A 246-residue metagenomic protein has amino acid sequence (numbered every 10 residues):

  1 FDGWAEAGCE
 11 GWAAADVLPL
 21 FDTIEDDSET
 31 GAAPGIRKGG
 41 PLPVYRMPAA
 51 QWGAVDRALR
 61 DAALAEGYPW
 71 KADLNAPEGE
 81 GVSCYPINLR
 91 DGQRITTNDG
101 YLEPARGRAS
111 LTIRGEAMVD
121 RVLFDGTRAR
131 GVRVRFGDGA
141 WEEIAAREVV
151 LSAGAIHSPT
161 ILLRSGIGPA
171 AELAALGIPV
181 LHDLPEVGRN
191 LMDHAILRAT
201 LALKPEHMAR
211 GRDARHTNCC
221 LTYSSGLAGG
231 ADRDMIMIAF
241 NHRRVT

Functional and structural regions predicted by a protein language model:
D2-G3, T160: Positions in alpha-helical segments
G3-A129, R135, R198-K204, R210-R212: Conserved redox-cofactor binding core of oxidoreductases
L20, V122-L123, G131-R212: Glycine-rich loop(s) and the adjacent beta-strand/alpha-helix scaffold that form part
P41, S110, G131, N218-C220 (+1 more regions): A residue-level signal for beta-strand positions that form part of recognition/binding surfaces within mature
E116-A117, A153-G154, F240-H242: Fold-independent oxyanion-binding glycine-rich loops and adjacent beta-strand/coil segments at enzyme active sites
A195-T246: FAD cofactor-binding and catalytic pocket of flavoenzymes
